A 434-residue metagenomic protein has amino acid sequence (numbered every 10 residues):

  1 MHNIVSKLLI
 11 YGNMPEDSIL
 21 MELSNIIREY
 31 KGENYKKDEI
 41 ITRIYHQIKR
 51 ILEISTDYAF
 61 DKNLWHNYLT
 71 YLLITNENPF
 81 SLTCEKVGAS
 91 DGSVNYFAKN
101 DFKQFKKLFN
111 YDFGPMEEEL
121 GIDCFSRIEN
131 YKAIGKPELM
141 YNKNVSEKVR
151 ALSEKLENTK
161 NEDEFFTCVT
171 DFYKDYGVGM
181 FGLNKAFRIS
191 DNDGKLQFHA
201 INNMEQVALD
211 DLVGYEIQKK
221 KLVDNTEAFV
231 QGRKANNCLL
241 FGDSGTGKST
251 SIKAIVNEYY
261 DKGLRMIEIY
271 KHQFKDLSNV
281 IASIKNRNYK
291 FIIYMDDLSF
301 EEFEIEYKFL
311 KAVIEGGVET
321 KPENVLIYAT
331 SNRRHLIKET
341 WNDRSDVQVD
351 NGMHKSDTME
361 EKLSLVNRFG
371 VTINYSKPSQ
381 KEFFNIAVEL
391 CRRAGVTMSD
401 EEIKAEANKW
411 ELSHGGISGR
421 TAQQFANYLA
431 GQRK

Functional and structural regions predicted by a protein language model:
M1-E157: Intrinsically disordered, low-complexity N-terminal extensions of AAA+/P-loop NTPases that precede the structured
A133-F198: Interdomain "pre-motor" coupling segment immediately N-terminal to P-loop NTPase/helicase cores
I201-E227: N-terminal pre-Walker A segment at the start of P-loop NTPase domains
R233-I252: Walker A/P-loop nucleotide-binding motif
E258-F291, L298-F303: AAA+/P-loop NTPase substrate/partner-engagement loops
E301-N351: Conserved catalytic/switch belt of AAA+ P-loop NTPases
Q348-L363, G370-E382: Conserved AAA+ ATPase "SRH/arginine-finger" region at the nucleotide-binding site
T372, S376-K434: C-terminal alpha-helical "lid" subdomain
